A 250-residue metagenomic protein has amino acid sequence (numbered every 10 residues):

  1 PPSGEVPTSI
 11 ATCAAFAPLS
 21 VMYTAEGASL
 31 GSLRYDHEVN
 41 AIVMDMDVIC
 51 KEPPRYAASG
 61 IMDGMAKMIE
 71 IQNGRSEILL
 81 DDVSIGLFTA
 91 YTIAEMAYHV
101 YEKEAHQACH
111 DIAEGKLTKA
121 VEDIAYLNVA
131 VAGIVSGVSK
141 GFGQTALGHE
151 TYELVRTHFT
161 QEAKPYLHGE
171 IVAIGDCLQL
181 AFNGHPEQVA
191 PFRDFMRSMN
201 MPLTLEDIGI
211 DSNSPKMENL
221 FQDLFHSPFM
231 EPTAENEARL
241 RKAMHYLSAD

Functional and structural regions predicted by a protein language model:
P2-A90: A glycine/threonine-rich phosphate-anchoring loop and its flanking beta-alpha core in nucleotide/phosphate-binding
M65-I69, V121-V135, D176, M196 (+2 more regions): Short alpha-helical scaffolding segments that buttress acidic/His motifs in well-ordered protein cores
M68, Q72, V155-F159, Q179-N183 (+2 more regions): Generic structural signal for hydrophobic core residues of well-folded globular domains
M68, Q72-S76, A108, V131 (+2 more regions): A short secondary-structure junction motif
G74, I78, H110-E114, I134-G141 (+3 more regions): Intrinsically disordered or highly flexible coil/loop and linker segments, enriched in small and charged/polar residues
E77, H185-D250: C-terminal charged capping/lid subdomain of soluble metabolic enzymes
D81-F195: Active-site segments that bind and position negatively charged phosphate/pyrophosphate groups
